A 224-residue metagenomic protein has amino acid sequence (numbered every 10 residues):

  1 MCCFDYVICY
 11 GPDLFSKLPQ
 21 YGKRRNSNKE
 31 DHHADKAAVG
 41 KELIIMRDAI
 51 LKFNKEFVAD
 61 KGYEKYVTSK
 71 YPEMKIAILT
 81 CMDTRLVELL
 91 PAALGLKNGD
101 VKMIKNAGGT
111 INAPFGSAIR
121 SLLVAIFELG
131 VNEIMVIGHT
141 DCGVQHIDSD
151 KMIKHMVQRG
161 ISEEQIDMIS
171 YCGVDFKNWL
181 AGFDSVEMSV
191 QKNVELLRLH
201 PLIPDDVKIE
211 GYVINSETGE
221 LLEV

Functional and structural regions predicted by a protein language model:
C2-C3, C9: Cysteine-centered motifs
D5, S16-P19, A34: Ser/Thr/Pro/Gly-rich low-complexity, intrinsically disordered segments
G11-L14, R24-R25, K29-I45: Short, Lys/Arg-enriched N-terminal segments with co-localized hydrophobic residues within the first ~10-30 amino acids
L43-M74, G109-P114, E128-L129, V144-V224: Divalent-metal-activated hydrolytic enzyme cores
D60, E64-I119: Conserved beta-strand-loop surface patch within small alpha/beta domains used for substrate/adaptor or ligand engagement
L79-C81, K105, I137-H139, Y212-N215: Short beta-strand segments
M82-R85, T140-V144: Gly/Ser/Thr-rich loops at beta-strand to alpha-helix junctions that form or flank small-molecule/cofactor-binding
F127-H139: Ordered, amphipathic secondary-structure segments that act as subunit-interaction surfaces in large macromolecular
